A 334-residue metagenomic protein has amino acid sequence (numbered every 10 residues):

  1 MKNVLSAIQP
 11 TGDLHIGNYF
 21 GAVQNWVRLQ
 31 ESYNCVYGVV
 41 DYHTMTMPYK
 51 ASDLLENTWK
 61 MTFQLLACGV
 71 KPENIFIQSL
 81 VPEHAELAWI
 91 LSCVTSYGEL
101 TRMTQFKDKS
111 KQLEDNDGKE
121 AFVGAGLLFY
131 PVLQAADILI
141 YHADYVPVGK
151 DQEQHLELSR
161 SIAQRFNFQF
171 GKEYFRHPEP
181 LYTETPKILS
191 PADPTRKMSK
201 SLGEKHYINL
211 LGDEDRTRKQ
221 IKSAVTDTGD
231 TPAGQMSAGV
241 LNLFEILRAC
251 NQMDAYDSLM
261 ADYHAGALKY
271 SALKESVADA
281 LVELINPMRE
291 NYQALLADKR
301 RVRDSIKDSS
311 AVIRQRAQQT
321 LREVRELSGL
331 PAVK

Functional and structural regions predicted by a protein language model:
M1-K2, R300: A short, charged/proline- and glycine-enriched loop that marks the coil->beta-strand transition at the N-terminal
K2-A136, Q293: N-terminal Rossmann-like or analogous alpha/beta NTP/dinucleotide-binding catalytic cores that position adenine
I8-P10, D41-H43, A143-Y145, L202 (+1 more regions): Short, histidine-centered active-site or binding-site loop motifs used for metal coordination, general acid-base
I16, R160-K334: Conserved nucleotide- and phosphate/pyrophosphate-binding catalytic cores in adenylate/nucleotidyl-handling enzymes
F20, S52-L55, E153-E157, L211 (+1 more regions): Short, conserved loop/turn and helix-capping segments at secondary-structure boundaries that abut family-defining
A22, L87, L128-P131, H155 (+3 more regions): Catalytic-loop motifs flanking and including active-site residues across diverse enzymes
Y97-R102, I140-P147, N251-L259, R289: Short helix-capping/linker segments at secondary-structure and domain boundaries
Q105-F166, F170, S190: Internal, conserved structured core segments that host functional sites
